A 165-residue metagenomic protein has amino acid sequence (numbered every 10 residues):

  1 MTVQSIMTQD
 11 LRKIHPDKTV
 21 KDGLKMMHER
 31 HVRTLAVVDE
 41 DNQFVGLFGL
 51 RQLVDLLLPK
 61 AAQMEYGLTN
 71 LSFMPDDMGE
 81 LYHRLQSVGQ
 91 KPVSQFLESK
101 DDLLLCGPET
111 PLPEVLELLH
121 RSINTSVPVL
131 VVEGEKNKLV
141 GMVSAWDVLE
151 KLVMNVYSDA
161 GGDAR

Functional and structural regions predicted by a protein language model:
M1, K18, F48, K91 (+2 more regions): Short beta-to-alpha loop/turn elements within the nucleotide-binding domains of ABC transporters
M1-L11, K91-L103: Bateman (tandem CBS) regulatory domains
S5, T34, Q95, S126-P128: Residues at the N-termini of beta-strands
D10-L11, V20, F44, K136 (+2 more regions): Short glycine/proline-centered loop/turn elements that form peptide/ligand docking sites
I14-H31, V38, V54-L57, L85-Q86 (+2 more regions): The conserved cystathionine-beta-synthase
M27, L35-Q52, L119-I123, V129-D147: A glycine-centered beta-loop-beta connector
L53-T69, D147-R165: A short, polar/charged loop-to-alpha-helix boundary motif
L57-V88: Helix-adjacent hinge/juxtasegments
